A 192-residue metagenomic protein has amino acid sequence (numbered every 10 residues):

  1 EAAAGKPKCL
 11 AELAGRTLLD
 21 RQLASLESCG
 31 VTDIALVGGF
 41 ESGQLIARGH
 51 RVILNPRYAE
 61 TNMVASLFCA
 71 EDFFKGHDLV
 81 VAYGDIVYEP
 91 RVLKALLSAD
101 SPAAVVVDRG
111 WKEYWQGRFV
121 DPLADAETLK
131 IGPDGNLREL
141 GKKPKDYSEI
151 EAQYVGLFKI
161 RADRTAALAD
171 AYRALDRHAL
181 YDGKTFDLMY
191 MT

Functional and structural regions predicted by a protein language model:
E1-E12, A47: Glycine-rich N-terminal loop/short-helix segment of MobA-like nucleotidyltransferase
K6, E41, R164: A generic "binding-loop/recognition-motif" signal
E12, R16-V81: Conserved N-terminal catalytic core of the sugar/cofactor nucleotidyltransferase
A47-R48, E89-L175: Conserved core of the sugar-phosphate nucleotidyltransferase
F68, K94, T192: Active-site phosphate/pyrophosphate- and oxyanion-stabilizing loops and adjacent acidic/basic residues in soluble
G84-I86: The conserved acidic donor/metal-binding loop of glycosyltransferases
D176-T192: Catalytic core and acceptor-binding pocket of nucleotide-sugar-dependent glycosyltransferases
